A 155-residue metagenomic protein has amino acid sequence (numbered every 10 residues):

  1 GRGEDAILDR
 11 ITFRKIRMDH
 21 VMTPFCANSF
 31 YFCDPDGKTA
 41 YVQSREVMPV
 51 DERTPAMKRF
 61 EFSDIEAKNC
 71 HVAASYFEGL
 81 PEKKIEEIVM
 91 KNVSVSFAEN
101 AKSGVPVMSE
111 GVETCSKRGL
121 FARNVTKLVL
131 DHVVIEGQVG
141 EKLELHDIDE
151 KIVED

Functional and structural regions predicted by a protein language model:
G1-D155: Extracellular/periplasmic carbohydrate-active domains that bind, remodel, or depolymerize complex polysaccharides
